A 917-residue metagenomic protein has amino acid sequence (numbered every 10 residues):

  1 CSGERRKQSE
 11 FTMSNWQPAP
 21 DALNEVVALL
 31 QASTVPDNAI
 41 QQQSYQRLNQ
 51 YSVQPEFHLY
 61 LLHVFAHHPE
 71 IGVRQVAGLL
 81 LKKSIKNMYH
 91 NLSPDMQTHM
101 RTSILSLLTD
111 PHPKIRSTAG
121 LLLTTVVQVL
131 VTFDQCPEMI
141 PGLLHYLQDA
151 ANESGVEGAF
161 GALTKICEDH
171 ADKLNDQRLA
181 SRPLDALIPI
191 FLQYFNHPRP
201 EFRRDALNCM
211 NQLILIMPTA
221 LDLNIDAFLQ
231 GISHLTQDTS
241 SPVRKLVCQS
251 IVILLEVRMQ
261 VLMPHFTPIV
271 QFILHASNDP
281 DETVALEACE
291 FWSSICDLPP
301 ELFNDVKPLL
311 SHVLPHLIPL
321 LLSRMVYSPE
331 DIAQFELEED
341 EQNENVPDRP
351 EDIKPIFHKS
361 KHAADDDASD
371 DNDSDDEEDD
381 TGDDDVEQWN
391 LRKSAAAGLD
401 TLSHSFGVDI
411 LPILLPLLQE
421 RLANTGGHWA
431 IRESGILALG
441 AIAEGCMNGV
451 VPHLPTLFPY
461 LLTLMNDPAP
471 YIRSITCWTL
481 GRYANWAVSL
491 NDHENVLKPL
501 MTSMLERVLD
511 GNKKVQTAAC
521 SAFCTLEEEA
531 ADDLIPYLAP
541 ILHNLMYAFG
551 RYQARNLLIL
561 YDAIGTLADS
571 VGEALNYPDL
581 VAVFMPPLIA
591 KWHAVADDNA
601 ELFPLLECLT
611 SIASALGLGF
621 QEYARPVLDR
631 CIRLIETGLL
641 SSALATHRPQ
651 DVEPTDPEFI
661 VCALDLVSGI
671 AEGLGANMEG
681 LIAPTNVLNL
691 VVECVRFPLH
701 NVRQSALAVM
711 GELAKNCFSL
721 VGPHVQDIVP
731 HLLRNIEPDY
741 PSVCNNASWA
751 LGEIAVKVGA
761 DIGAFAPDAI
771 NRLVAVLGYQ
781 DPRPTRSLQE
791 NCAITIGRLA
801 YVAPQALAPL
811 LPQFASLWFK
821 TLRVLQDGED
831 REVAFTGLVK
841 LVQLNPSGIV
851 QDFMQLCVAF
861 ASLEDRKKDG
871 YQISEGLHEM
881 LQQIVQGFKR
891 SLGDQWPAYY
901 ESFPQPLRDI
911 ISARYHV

Functional and structural regions predicted by a protein language model:
R5-R6: Basic polycationic patches enriched in arginine
S9-V917: Karyopherin-beta/Importin-beta family HEAT-repeat alpha-solenoid scaffold
